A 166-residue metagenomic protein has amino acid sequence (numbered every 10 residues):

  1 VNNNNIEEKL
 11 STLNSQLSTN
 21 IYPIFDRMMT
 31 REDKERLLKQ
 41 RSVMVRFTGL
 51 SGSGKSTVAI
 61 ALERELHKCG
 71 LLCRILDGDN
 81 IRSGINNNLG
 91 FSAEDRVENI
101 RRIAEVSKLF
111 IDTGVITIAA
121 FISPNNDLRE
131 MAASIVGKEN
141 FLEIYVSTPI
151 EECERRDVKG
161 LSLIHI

Functional and structural regions predicted by a protein language model:
N2-L10, S18-M44: Extreme N-terminal, non-catalytic leader segments that precede Walker-type/kinase nucleotide-binding cores
T12, L17, I164-I166: Conserved small/polar residues in nucleotide/adenosyl-binding loops
S18-Y22, D157, S162-L163: Positively charged, proline/Ser/Thr-rich regional signature most characteristic of the Rhodanese/CDC25-like
F47: Hydrophobic anchor at the beta1->P-loop junction of P-loop NTPases
S51: The conserved Walker
K55: Conserved lysine of the Walker
I60-E105: Conserved substrate/cofactor phosphate-moiety recognition/catalytic segment in nucleotide-dependent phosphotransferases
G84-G90, S107-L161: ATP-dependent NMP and nucleoside kinases share a basic, alpha-helical "lid"
